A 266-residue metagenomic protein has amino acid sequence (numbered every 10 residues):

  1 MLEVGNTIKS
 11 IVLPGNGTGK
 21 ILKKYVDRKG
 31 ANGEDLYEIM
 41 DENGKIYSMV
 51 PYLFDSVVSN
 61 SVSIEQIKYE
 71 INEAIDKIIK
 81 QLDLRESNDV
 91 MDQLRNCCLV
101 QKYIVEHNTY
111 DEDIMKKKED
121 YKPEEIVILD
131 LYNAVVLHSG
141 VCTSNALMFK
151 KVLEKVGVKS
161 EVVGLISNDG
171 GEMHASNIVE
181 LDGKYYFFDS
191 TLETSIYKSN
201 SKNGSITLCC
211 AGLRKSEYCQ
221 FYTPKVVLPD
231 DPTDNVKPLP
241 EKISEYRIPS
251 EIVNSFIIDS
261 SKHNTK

Functional and structural regions predicted by a protein language model:
L2-P14: Short coil-to-beta transition motif at edge beta-strands of beta-rich domains
N16-T18, G44-I46, Y185-F187: Short, mixed charged/polar active-site loops that provide acid/base catalysis or chelate metal/phosphate cofactors
G17-D27: Short beta-strand-centered aromatic/proline hotspots
A31-E38: Short aromatic-glycine-enriched beta-strand elements
M40-V62: Intrinsically disordered, low-complexity, charged/polar segments
S63-A134: Secondary-structure boundary elements
T143-Q220: Hydrophobic/aromatic-rich core segments of domains that either
S201-K266: Low-complexity, Gly/Ser/Thr/Pro-rich intrinsically disordered linker/tail segments
